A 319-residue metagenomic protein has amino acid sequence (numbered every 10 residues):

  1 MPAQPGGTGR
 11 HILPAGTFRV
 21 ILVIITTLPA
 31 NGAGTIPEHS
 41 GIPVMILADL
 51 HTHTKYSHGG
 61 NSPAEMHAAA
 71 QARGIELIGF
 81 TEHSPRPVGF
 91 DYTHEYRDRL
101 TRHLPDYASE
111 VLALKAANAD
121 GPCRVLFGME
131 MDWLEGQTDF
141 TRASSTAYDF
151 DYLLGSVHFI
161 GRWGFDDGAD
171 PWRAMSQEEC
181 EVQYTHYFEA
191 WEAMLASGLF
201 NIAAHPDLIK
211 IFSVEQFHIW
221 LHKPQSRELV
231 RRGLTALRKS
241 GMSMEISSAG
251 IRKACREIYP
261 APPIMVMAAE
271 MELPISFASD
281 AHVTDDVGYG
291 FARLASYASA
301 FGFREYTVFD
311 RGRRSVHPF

Functional and structural regions predicted by a protein language model:
I12, I24-T27, G34-T54, P63 (+2 more regions): Charged catalytic cores and adjacent phosphate/nucleic-acid-binding surfaces used for phosphate/nucleic-acid chemistry
H39-E135, S145-A147, F212-S213, H218-P224 (+3 more regions): An N-terminally biased module of ancient metal coordination in phosphate/nucleic-acid-related enzymes
T52, E82, F127-M131, V157 (+3 more regions): A cross-domain feature marking catalytic cores of carbohydrate-active enzymes and several ubiquitous metabolic/repair
I78-F80, L153, A203, M244 (+1 more regions): Hydrophobic residues within beta-strands of alpha/beta enzymes
L100-K239: Extended substrate/RNA-proximal surfaces in nucleic-acid metabolism proteins
